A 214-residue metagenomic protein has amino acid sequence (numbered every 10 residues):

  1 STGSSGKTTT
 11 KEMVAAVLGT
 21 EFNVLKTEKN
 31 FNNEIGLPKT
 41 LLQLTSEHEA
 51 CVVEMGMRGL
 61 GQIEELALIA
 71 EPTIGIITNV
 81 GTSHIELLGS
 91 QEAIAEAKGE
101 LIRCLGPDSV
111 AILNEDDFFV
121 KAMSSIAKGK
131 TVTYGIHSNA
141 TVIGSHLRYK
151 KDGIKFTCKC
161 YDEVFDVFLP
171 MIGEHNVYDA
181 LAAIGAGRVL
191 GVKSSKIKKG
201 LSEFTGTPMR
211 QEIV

Functional and structural regions predicted by a protein language model:
S1-A111, E115, F119-A127, C160 (+2 more regions): Phosphate-binding loop of NTP-binding sites
Q91-E92, S125, G129-V214: Adenine nucleotide phosphate-binding catalytic loops in nucleotide-utilizing enzymes
